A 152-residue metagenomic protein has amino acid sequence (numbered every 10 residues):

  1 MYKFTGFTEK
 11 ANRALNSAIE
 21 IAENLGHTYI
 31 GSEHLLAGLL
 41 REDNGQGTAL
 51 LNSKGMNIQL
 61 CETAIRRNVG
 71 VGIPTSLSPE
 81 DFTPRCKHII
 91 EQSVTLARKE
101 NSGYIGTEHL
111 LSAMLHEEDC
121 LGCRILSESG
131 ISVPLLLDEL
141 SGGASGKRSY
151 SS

Functional and structural regions predicted by a protein language model:
M1-S152: Histone-fold recognition with a strong bias for associated Lys/Arg-rich disordered tails
